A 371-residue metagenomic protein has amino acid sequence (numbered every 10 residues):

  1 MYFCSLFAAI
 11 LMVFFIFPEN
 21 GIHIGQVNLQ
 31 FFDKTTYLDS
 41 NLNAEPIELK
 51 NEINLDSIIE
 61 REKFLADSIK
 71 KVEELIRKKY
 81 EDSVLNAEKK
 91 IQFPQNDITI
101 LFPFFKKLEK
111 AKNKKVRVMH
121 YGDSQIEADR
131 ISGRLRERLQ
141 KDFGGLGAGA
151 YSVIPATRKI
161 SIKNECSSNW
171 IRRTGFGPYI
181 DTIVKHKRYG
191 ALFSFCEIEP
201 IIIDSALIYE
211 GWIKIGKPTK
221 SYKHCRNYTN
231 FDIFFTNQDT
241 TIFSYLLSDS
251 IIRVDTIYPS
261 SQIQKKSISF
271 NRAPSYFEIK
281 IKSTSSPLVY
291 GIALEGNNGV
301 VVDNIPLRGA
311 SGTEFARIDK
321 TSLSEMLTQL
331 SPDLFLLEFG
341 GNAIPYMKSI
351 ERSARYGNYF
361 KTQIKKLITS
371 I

Functional and structural regions predicted by a protein language model:
M1-E48, F195-D232, T236-I252, P259 (+2 more regions): Alpha-helical cap/lid subdomain in secreted, periplasmic, or secretory-pathway luminal O-acyl-processing enzymes
D39-H120, S194: Membrane/wall-proximal cationic-aromatic binding patches
F93-F176, T182, L207-I208, W212 (+2 more regions): Serine-esterase "nucleophile elbow" of acetyl-processing enzymes
G175-L192, P200-I201: Anaerobic metallocofactor- and corrinoid-dependent redox/one-carbon enzyme cores, especially those from methanogenesis
